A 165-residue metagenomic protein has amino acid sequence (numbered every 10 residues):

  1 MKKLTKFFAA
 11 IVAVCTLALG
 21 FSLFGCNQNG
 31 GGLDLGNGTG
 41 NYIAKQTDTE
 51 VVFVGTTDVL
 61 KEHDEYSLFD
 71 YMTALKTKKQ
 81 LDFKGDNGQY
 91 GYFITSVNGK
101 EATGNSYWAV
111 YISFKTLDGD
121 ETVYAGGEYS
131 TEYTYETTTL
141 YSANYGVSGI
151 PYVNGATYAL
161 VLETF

Functional and structural regions predicted by a protein language model:
K3-N27: Sec-dependent N-terminal signal peptides of Gram-positive bacterial secreted proteins and lipoproteins
G20-F165: Ubiquitin-like/PB1-type beta-grasp interaction modules and other compact soluble beta-rich domains
